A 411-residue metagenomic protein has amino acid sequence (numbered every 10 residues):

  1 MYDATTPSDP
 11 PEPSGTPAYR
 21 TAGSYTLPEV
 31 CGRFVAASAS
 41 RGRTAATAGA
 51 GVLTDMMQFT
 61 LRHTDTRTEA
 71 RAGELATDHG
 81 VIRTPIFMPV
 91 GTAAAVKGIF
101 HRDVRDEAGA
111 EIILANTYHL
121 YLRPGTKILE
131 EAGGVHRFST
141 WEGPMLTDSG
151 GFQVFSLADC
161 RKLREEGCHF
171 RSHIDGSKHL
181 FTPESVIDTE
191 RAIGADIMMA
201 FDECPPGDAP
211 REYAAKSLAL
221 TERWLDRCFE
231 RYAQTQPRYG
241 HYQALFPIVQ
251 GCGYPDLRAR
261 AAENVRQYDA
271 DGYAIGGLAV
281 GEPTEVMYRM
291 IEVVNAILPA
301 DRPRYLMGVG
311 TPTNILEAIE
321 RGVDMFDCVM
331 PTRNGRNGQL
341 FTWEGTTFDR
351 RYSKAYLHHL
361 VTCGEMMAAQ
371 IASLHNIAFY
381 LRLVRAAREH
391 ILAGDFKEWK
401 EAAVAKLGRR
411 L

Functional and structural regions predicted by a protein language model:
S8, P17, A37-S38: Intrinsic, low-complexity polybasic segments
T54-R238, V361-T362: Non-catalytic, usually N-terminal nucleic-acid engagement modules in DNA/RNA processing proteins
G80, I113, D148, E190 (+5 more regions): Conserved, mostly hydrophobic/aromatic
A219-E222, R231, T235, Y242-R351: Glycine-rich phosphate/ribose-binding loops and adjacent secondary-structure elements that form binding surfaces
V329-R385: Gly/Ser/Thr/Ala-enriched C-terminal appendages of enzymes
L383-L411: Radical SAM enzyme core and accessory elements
